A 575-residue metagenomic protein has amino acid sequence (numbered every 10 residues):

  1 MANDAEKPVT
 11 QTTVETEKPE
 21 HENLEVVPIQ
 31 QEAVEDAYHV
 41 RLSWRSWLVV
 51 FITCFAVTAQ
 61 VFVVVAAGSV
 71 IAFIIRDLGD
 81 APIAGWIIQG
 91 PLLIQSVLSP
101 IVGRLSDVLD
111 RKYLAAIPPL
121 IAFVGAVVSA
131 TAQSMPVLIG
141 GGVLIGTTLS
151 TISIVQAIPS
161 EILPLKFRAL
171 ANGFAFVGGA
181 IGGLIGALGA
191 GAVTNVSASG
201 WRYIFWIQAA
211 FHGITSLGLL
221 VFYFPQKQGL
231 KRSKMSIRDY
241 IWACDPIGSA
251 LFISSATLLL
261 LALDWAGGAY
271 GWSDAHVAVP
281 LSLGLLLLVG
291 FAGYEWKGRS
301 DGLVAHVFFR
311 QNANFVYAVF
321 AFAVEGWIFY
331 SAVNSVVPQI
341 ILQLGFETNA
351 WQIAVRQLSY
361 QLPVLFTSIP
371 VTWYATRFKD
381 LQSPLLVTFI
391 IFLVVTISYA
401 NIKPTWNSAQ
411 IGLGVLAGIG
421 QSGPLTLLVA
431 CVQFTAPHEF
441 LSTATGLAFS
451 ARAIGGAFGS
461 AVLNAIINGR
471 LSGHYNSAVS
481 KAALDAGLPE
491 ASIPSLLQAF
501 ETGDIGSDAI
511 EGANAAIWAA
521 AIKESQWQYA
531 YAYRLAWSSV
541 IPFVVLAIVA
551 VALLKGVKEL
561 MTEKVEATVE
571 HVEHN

Functional and structural regions predicted by a protein language model:
M1-E25, A37, Q498-N575: Transmembrane-helix exit segments and adjacent C-terminal regions of multi-pass membrane proteins
M1-V63, A67, R76: Cytosolic juxtamembrane N-terminal segment immediately preceding the first transmembrane helix of multi-pass
I52-F55, A59-F62, A67-V70, G79 (+4 more regions): Transmembrane core module of solute transporters
V65, L92-P100, S150, G183-L184 (+3 more regions): Residue-level signature of mid-helix packing/kink "hotspots" within the transmembrane helices of 12-pass Major
I74-I75, G103-S106, V128-S129, L138 (+6 more regions): Interfacial helix-cap and linker-helix signal at transmembrane-aqueous boundaries of multi-pass secondary transporters
L98, L109-A116, M135-P136, K166-A169 (+3 more regions): C-terminal module of multi-pass small-molecule transporters
S99-I247: Helix-loop-helix hairpins in multi-pass membrane proteins, especially solute transporters
S199-F320: Hydrophobic transmembrane-helix bundles of small-molecule transporters
